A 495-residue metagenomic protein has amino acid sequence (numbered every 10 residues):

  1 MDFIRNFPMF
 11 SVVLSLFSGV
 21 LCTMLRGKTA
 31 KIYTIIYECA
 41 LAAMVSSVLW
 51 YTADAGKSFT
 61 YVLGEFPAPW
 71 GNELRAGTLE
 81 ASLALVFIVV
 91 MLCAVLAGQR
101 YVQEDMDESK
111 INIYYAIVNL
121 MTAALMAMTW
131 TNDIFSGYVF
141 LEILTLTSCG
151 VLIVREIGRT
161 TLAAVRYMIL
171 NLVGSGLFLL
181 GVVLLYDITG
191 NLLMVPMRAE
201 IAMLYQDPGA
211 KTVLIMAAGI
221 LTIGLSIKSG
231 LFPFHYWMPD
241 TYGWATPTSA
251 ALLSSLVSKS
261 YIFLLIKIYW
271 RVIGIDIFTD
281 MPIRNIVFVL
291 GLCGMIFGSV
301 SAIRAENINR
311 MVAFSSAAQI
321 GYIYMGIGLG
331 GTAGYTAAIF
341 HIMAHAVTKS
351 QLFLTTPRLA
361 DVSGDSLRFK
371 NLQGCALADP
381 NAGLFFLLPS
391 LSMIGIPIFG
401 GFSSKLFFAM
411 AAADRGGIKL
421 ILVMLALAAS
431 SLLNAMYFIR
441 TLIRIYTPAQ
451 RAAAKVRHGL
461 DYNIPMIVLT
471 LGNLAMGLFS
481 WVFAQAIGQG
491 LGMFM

Functional and structural regions predicted by a protein language model:
M1-F7, F17, L21-A116, A199 (+1 more regions): Transmembrane helix-loop-helix hairpins at membrane boundaries of multipass inner-membrane proteins
N6-S18, G181, G395: The first (N-terminal) embedded transmembrane alpha-helix
P8-L14, I111-L120, V312-A317: Short hydrophobic alpha-helical membrane-embedded segments
K28-C39, L162-G174, D379-G383, L460-V468: Alpha-helical transmembrane segments and their helix-start/interface "positive-inside/aromatic belt" motifs in integral
I36-W50, N171-V183, F386-I394, L469-W481: Hydrophobic alpha-helical membrane-insertion segments
L63-L83, I134-G137, L141, T145 (+3 more regions): Membrane-interface helix-loop-helix modules in multi-pass inner-membrane proteins
C93-V102, T122-F135, S148-L406, M410-I439 (+1 more regions): Hydrophobic transmembrane alpha-helices and their helix-loop junctions in integral membrane proteins
A245, D365, F369, A376-N381 (+2 more regions): Cytoplasmic/organellar membrane-interface segments at the starts of transmembrane helices in multi-pass inner-membrane
